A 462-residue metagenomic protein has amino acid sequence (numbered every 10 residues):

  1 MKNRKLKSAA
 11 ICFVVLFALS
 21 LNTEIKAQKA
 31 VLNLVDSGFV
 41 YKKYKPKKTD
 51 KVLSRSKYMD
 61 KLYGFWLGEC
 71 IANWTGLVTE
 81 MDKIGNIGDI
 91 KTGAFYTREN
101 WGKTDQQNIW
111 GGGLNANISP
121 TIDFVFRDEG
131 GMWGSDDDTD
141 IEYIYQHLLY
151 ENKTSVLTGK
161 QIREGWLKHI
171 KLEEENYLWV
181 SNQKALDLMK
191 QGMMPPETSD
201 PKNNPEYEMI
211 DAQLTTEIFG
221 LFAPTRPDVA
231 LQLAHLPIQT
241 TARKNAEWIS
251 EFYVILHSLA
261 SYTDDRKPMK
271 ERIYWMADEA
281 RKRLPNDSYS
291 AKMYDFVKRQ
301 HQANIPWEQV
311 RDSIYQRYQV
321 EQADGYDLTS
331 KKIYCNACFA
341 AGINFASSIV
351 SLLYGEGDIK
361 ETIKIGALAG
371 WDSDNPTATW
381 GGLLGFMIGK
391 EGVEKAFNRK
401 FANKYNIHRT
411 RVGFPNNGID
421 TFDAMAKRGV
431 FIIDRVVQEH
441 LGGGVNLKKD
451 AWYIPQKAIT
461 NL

Functional and structural regions predicted by a protein language model:
M1-K29: Bacterial Sec-dependent N-terminal signal peptides
K48-L53, A185-Y207, T216-R226, H235-T240 (+1 more regions): Accessory "access/gating" subregions that flank catalytic or transport cores
L53-W74: Mature N-terminal segment immediately following signal peptide/propeptide cleavage in secreted/periplasmic
Y58-Y63, M189-S199, P205-Q213, F222 (+10 more regions): Mature, well-folded catalytic/scaffold domains that follow N-terminal targeting or propeptide regions
I71, T75, D82-E99, A242-N245 (+3 more regions): Catalytic phosphate/nucleotide-handling subdomain of diverse soluble enzymes
V78-F126, T139-I141, R163, E173-N176: Active-site-surrounding "flap" and adjacent substrate/cofactor-binding loops of secreted or lumenal enzymes, prototyped
I109-D136, Y405-V437: A structural-propensity feature for long, helix-poor, extended segments
G131-D137, I141, Q146-S250: Active-site cavity-forming subdomains of large catalytic enzyme subunits
